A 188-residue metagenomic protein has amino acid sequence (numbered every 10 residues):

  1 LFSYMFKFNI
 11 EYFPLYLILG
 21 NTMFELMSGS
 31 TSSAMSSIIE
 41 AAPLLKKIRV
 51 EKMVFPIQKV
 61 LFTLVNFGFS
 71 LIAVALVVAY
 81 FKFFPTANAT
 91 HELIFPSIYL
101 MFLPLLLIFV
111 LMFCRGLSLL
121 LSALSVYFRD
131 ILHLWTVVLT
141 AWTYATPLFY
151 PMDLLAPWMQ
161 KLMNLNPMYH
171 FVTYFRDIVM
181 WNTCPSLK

Functional and structural regions predicted by a protein language model:
L1-G29, S186-L187: Transmembrane helix-boundary elements of multi-pass transport/secretion proteins, especially ABC-type permease modules
Y4-F6, K52, K59-V138, T183-K188: Alpha-helical transmembrane segments and their short interhelical loops
N9, S37-E51, A73-V78, H133-Y150: Hydrophobic alpha-helical transmembrane segments
Y12, Y16, M23-S28, I98-L106 (+1 more regions): Short alpha-helical transmembrane interface motifs in multi-pass membrane proteins
L19-M27, V138-A145, L165, F171: Hydrophobic transmembrane alpha-helices
M23-A34, L111-A123, Y144-F149, D153: Transmembrane alpha-helical segments that form the membrane-embedded catalytic/substrate-channel core of multi-pass
S28-F67: Transmembrane helix boundary and interhelical loop/hinge segments in multi-pass membrane proteins
Y144-K188: Short hydrophobic, aromatic-rich alpha-helical segments embedded in or entering the lipid bilayer of multi-pass
